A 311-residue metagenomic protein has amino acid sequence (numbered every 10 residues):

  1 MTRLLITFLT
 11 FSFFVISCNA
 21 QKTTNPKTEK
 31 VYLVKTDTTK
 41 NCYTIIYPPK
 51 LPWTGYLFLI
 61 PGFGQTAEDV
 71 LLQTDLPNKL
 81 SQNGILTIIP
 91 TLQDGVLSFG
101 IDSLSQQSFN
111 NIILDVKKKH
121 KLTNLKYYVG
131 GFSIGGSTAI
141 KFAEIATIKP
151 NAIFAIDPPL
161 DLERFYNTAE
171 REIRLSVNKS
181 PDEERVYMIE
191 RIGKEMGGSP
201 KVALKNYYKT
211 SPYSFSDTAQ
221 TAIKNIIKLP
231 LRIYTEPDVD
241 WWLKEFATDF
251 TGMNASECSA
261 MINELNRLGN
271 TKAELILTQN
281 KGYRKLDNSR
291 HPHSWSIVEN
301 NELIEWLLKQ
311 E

Functional and structural regions predicted by a protein language model:
C18-G55: A domain-start/cap signature at the N-terminus of enzymes
W53-F63: Short beta-strand element of the alpha/beta-hydrolase
V70-I88: Short amphipathic alpha-helix adjacent to the substrate-entry channel of hydrolases
F99, L231-L243, G252-E311: C-terminal catalytic histidine-bearing segment of alpha/beta-hydrolase fold enzymes
G100-K121: Alpha/beta-hydrolase active-site loop
K121-S133: Alpha/beta-hydrolase fold nucleophile elbow
G131-K141: Glycine-rich nucleophile elbow surrounding the catalytic serine of serine-hydrolase chemistry
A143-K205: Hydrolase active-site cap/lid region
